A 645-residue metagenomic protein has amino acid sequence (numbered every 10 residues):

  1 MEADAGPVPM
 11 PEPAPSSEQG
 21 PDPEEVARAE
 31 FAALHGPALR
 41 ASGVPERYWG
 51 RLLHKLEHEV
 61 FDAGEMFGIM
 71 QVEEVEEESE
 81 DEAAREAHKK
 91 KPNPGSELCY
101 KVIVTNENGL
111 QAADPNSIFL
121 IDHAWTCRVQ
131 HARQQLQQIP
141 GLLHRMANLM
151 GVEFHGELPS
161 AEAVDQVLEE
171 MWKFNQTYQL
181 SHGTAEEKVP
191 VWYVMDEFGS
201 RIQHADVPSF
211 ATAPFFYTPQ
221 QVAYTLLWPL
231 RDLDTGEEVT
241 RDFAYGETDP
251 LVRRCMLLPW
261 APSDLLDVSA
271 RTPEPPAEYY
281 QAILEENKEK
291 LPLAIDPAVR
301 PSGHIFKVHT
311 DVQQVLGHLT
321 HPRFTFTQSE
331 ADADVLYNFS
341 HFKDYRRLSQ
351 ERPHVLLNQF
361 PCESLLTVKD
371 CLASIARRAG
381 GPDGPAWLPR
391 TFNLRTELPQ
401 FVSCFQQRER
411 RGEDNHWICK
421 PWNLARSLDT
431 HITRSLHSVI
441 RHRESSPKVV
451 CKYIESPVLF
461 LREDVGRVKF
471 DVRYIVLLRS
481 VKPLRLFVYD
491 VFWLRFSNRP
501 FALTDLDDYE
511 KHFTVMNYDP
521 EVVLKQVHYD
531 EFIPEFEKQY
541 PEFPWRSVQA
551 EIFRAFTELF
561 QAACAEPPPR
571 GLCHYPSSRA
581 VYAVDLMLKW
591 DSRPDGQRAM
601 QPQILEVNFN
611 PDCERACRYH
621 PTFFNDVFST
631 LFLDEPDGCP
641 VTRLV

Functional and structural regions predicted by a protein language model:
E2-L34, D206-H304: C-terminal SET catalytic tail plus cysteine-rich post-SET Zn-binding segment of SAM-dependent SET-domain
G20-P208: Catalytic cores of histone-lysine modification enzymes
R201, T235-E238, L251-V252, T310 (+14 more regions): Acidic, Ser/Thr-rich intrinsically disordered and amphipathic helical segments
I202, L233-R241, F306, L319 (+15 more regions): Structural signal for hydrophobic/aromatic residues that build the beta-strand cores of folded beta-sheet domains
Y217, D296-V299, R346-L356, A386 (+3 more regions): Surface-exposed beta-strand-to-loop junctions that form interaction patches on eukaryotic regulatory domains
F306-A425, I432-R441: Conserved N-proximal alpha/beta basic substrate-recognition cap immediately N-terminal to, or forming the N-lobe
G412-N415, W422-V581, L588-A599, E614 (+1 more regions): Catalytic core of tubulin tyrosine ligase-like
N608-R615: Glycine-rich phosphate/pyrophosphate-binding beta-alpha loops
